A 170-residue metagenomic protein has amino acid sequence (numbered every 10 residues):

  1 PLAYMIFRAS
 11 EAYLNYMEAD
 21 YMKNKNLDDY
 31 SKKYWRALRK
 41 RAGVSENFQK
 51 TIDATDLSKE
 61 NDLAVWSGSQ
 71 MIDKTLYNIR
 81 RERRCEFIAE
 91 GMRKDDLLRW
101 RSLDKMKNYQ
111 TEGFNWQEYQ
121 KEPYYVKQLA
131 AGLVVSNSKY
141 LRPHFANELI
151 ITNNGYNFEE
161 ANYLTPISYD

Functional and structural regions predicted by a protein language model:
P1-D170: Acidic/polar-rich alpha-helix caps and helix-coil junctions
